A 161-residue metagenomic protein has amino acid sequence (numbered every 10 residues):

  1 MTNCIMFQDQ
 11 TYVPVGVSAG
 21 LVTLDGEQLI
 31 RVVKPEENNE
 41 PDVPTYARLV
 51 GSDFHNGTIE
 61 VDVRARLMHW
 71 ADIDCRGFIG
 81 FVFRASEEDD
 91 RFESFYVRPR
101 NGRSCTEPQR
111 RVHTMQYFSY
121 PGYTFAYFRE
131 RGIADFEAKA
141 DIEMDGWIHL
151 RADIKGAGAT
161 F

Functional and structural regions predicted by a protein language model:
M1-T160: Extracellular glycan-recognition regions
